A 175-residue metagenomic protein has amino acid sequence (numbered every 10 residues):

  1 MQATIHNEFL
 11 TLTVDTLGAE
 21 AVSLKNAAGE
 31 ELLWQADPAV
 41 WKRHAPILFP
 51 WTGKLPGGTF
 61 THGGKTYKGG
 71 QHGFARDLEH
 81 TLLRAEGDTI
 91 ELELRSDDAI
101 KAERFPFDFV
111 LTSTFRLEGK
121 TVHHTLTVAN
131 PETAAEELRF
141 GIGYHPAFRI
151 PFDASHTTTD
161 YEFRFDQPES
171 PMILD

Functional and structural regions predicted by a protein language model:
M1-T127, P131-D175: Surface-exposed acidic/polar loop and edge beta-strand patches at domain peripheries
